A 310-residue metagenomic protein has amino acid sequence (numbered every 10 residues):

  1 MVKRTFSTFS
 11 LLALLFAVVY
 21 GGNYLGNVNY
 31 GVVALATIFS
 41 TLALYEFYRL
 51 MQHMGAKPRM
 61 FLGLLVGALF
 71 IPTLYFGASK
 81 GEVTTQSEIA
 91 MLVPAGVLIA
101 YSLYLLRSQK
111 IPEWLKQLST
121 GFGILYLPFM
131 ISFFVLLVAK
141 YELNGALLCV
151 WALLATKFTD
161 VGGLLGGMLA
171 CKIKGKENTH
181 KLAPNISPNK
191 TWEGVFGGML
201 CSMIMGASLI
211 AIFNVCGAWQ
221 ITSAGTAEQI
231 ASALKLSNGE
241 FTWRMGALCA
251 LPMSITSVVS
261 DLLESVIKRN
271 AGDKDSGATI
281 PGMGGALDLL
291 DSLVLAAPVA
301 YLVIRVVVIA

Functional and structural regions predicted by a protein language model:
M1-P252: Membrane-embedded alpha-helical bundles of polytopic integral membrane proteins
F158-T159, F196-G197, L287-L295: Membrane-embedded alpha-helical segments of transport systems, primarily multispan ion/solute transporters
L164-G167, K268, A296: Generic transmembrane alpha-helix signature in multi-pass membrane proteins, especially transporters/channels
I204-M205, L209, A296-V303: Hydrophobic alpha-helical transmembrane segments that constitute the membrane-spanning cores of multi-pass membrane
T256-S257: Hydrophobic, small-residue-rich transmembrane alpha-helices and their short perimembrane loops in multi-pass membrane
R269-L293: Interfacial loop-to-transmembrane junctions
L302-A310: Juxtamembrane boundary at the C-terminal end of a transmembrane helix
